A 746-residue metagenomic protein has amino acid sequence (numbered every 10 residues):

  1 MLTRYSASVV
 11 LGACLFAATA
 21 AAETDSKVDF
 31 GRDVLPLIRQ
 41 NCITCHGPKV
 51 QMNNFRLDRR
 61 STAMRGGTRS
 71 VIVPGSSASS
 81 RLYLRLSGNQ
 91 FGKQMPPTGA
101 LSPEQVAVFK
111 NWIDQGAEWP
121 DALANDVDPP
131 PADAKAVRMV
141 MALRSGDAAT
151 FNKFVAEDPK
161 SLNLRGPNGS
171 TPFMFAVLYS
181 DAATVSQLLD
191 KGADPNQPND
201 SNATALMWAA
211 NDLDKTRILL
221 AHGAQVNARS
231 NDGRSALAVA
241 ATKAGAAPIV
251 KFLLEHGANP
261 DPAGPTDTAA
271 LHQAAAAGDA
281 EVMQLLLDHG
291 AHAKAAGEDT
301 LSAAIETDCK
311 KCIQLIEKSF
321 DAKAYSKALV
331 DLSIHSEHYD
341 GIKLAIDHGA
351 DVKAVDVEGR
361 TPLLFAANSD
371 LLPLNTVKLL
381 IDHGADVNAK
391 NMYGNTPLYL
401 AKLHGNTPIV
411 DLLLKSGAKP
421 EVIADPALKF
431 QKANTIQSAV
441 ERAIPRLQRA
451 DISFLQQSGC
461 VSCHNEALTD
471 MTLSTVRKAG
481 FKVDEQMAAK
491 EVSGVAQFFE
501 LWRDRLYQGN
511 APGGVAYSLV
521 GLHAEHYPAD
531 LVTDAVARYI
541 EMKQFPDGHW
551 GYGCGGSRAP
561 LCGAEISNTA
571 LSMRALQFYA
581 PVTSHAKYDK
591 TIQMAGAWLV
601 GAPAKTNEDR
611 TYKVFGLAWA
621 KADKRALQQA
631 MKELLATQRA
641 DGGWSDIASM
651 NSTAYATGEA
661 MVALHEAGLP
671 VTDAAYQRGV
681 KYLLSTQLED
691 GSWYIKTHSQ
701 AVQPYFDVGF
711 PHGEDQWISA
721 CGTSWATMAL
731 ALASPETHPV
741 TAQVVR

Functional and structural regions predicted by a protein language model:
M1-V9: Bacterial N-terminal signal peptides that target proteins for export
S8-A18: Bacterial N-terminal signal peptides
A20-A148, K153-E157, P167-T171, F175 (+3 more regions): Aromatic- and Gly/Pro-enriched helix-to-coil junctions and flexible linker segments
A132-M141, R165-P172, P198-A205, R229-L237 (+6 more regions): Ankyrin-repeat boundary/"N-cap" motif
M141-G146, F175-D181, W208-L213, V239-A246 (+5 more regions): Ankyrin repeat A-helix N-terminal signature
D147-V155, D181-L189, D212-A221, G245-E255 (+5 more regions): Ankyrin repeat structural motif
S161-L162, P195, V226, P260 (+5 more regions): Ankyrin-repeat inter-repeat connecting loop/turn
G192, N227, G290, S302 (+3 more regions): Preference for long, amphipathic alpha-helical scaffolds in soluble/luminal domains and all-alpha bundles
